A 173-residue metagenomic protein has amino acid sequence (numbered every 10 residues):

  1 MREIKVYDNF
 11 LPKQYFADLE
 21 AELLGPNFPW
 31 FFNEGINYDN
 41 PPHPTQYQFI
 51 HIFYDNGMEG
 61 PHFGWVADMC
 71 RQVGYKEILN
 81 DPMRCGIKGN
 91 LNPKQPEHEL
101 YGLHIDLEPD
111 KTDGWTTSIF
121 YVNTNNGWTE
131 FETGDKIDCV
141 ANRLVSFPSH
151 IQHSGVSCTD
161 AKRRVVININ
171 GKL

Functional and structural regions predicted by a protein language model:
M1-P82: Non-heme Fe(II)/2-oxoglutarate
M1-R2, N27, E130, I169-L173: Double-stranded beta-helix
M69-R71, E97-E108: Short acidic (Asp/Glu) patches
K76-E97: A short glycine-rich, His/Asp/Glu-containing loop-to-beta-strand
H98-L103, D113-W115, Y121-V140: A short beta-strand-loop-beta hairpin characteristic of the jelly-roll/cupin
G102-L103, Q152-D160: Short beta-strand His + acidic residue motifs that chelate non-heme Fe in jelly-roll/DSBH and cupin folds
S118-F120, L144, A161-L173: A short hydrophobic beta-strand segment most commonly corresponding to one strand of the jelly-roll/cupin
I137-S154: Conserved metal-binding segment of the jelly-roll/cupin
